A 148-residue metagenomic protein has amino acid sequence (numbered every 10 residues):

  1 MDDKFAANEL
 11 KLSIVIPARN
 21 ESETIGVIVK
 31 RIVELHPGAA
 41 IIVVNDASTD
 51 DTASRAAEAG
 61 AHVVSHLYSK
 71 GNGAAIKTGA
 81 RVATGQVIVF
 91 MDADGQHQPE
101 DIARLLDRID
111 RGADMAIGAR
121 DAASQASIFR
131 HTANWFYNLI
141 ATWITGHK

Functional and structural regions predicted by a protein language model:
M1-R31: N-proximal low-complexity "stem/linker" segments adjacent to membrane-targeting elements
I16, V29, G38-S48, V64: Short beta-strand/loop segment that forms part of the nucleotide-sugar
E21-T24, S48, Q98: Donor nucleotide-sugar binding loop of glycosyltransferases
P37, A59-G60: Short, structured coil segments at secondary-structure junctions
N45-A53, G95: A conserved acidic beta->alpha catalytic loop
V64-V82, Q96-K148: Acceptor/aglycone-binding surface of glycosyltransferases and processive sugar-polymer synthases
I88: Short aromatic/hydrophobic "clamp" motif used to bind/position activated sugar donors
